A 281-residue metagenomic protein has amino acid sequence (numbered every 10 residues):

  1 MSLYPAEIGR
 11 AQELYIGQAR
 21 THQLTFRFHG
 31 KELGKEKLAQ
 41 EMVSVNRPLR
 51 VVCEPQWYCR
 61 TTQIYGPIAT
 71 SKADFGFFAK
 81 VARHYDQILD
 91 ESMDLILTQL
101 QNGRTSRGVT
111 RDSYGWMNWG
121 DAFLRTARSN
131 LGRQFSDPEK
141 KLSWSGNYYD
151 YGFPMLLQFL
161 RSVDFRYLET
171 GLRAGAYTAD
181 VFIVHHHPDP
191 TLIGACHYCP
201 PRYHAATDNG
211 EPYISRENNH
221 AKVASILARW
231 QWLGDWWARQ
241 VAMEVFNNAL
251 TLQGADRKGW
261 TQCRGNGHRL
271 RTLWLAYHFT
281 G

Functional and structural regions predicted by a protein language model:
M1-G281: Catalytic cores of extracellular degradative/oxidative enzymes
